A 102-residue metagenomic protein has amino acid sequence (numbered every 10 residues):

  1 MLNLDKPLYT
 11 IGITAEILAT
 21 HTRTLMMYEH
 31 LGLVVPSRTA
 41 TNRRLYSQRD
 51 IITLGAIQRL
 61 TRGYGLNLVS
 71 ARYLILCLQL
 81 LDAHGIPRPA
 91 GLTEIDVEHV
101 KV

Functional and structural regions predicted by a protein language model:
L2-E16, M26, H30, V35-P36 (+2 more regions): Arg/Lys-rich, alpha-helical DNA-contact motif
H21-R23: Short coil turns linking two alpha-helices in DNA-binding domains
